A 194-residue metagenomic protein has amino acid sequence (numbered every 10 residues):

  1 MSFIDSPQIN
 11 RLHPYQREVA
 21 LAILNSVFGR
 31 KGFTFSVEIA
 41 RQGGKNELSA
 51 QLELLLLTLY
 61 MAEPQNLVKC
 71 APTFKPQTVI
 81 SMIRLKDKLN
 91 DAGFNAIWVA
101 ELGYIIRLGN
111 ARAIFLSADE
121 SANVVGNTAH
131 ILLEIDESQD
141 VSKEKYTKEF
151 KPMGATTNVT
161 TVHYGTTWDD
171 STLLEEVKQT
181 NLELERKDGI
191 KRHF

Functional and structural regions predicted by a protein language model:
M1-F194: Phosphate/NTP-binding elements of NTP-utilizing enzymes
